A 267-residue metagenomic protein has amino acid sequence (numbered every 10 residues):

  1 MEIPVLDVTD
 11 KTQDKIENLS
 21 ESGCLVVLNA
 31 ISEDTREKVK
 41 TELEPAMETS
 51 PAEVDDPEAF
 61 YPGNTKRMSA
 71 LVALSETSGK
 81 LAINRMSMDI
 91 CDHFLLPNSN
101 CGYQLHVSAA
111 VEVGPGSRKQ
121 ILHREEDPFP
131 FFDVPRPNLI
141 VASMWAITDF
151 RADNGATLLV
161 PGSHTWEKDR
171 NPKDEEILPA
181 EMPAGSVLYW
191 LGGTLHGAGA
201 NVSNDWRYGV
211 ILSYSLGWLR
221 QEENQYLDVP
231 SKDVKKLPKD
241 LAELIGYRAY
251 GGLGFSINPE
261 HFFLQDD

Functional and structural regions predicted by a protein language model:
M1-E21, L28-L122, D127-F129: Non-heme Fe(II)-dependent double-stranded beta-helix
G23-C24, G185: Catalytic palm active-site di-aspartate
N64, L74, H106-V107, L139-V141 (+3 more regions): Residues that flank catalytic or metal-binding motifs in active/ligand-binding sites
R85-D89, V141, P183: A structural signal for well-ordered alpha-helical segments within the folded catalytic domains of diverse enzymes
V107-A110, S143-W145, V210-Y214: A structural signal for short, well-ordered beta-strand segments
V111, D149-F150, G193-T194: Short Ser/Thr-interspersed hydrophobic loop/turn segments at strand-loop and sheet-helix junctions that line or gate
P115-E181, L219-V229: Catalytic core of non-heme Fe(II) oxygenases with the double-stranded beta-helix
W166-Y189, G193-T194, G199-D267: Conserved double-stranded beta-helix
